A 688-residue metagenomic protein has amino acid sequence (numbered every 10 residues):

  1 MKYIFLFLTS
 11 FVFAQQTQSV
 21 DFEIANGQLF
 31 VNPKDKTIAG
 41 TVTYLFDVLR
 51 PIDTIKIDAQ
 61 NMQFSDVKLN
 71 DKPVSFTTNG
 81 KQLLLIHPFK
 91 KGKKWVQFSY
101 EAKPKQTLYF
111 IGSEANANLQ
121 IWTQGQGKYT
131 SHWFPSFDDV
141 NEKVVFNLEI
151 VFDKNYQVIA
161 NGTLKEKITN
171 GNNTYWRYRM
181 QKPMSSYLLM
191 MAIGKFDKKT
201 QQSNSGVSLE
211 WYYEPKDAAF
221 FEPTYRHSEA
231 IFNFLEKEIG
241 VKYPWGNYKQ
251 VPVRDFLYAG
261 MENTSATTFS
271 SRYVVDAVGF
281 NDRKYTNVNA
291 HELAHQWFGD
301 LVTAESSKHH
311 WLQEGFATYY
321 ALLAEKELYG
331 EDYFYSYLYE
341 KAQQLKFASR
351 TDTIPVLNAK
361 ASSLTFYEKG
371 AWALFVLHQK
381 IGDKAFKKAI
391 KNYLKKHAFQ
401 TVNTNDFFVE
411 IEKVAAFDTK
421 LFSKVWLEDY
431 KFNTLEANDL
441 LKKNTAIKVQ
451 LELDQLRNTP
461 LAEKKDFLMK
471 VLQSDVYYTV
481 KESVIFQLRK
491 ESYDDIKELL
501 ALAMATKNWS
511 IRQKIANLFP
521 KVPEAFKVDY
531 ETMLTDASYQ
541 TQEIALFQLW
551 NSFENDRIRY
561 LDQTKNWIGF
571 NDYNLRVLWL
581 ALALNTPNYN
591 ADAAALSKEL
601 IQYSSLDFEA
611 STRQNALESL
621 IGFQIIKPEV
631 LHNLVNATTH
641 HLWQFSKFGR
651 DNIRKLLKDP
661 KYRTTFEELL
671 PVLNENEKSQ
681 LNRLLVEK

Functional and structural regions predicted by a protein language model:
M1-S19: Bacterial Sec-dependent N-terminal signal peptides
T9-S10, K507-I511, D529-K688: Long, helix-rich interaction regions
A14-K242: Acidic/His-enriched low-complexity segments
T78, N118-I121, Y129-T130, L148 (+6 more regions): Juxtacatalytic substrate-recognition/specificity segment
A218-E229, G279-K284, V288, S307 (+10 more regions): Soluble non-cytosolic domains of exported or imported proteins
L293-T303, A317, K369-K387: Alpha-helical scaffold elements that line and support the substrate/ligand-binding pocket of soluble hydrolases
K308-W372, Q379-K380, H397, V414 (+1 more regions): Acidic/His/Gly-enriched intrinsically disordered linker/tail segments that often contain short helix/coil "MoRF-like"
T401-R557, K661, E677-K688: Beta/coil-rich, acidic/histidine-enriched accessory regions frequently appended to metallopeptidases
